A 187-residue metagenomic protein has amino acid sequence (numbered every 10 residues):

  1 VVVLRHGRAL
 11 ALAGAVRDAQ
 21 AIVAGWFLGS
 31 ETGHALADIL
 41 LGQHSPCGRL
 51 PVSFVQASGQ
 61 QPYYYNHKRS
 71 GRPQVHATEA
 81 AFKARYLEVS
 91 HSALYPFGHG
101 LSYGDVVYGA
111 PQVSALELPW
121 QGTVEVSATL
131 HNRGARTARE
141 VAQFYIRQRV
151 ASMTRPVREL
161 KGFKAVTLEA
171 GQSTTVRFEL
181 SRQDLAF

Functional and structural regions predicted by a protein language model:
V3-R139, Y145-R147, A170: Secreted, periplasmic, or luminal enzymes acting at the cell surface/secretory milieu
S152-F187: Intrinsically disordered, low-complexity Pro/Gly/Ser/Thr-rich segments with frequent PxxP/GP/PP motifs and embedded
